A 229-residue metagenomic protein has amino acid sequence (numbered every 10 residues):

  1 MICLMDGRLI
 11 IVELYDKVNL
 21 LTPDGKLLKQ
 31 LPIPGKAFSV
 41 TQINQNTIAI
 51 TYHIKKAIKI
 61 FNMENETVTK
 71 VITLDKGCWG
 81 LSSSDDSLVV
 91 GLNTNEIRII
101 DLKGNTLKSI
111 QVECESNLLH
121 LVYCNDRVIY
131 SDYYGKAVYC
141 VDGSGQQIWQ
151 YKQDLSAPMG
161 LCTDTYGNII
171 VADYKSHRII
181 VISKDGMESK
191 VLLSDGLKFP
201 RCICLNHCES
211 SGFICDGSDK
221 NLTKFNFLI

Functional and structural regions predicted by a protein language model:
M1-L4, P34-I43, T47, L74-L92 (+3 more regions): Beta-rich, blade/repeat-based domains predominating in secreted/periplasmic proteins but also intracellular
I2-P32: Beta-propeller domains
C3-M5, L9-L14, A49-K55, V90-N95 (+3 more regions): Conserved beta-strand positions in repeat-built beta-propeller and related beta-rich domains
K17-N19, K56-I58, E96-R98, L107 (+3 more regions): Structural signal for beta-propeller blades
T22-K26, N62-E66, D101-N105, D142-Q146 (+2 more regions): Short loop/turn segments that connect beta-strands within beta-propeller blades
T22-K56: Blade-loop segments of beta-propeller domains
K29-I33, T69-T73, K108-E113, W149-K152 (+1 more regions): Beta-propeller fold detector
F199-I229: Blade-level signature of beta-propeller repeat domains, shared across WD40, Kelch, NHL, RCC1 and BNR/Asp-box propellers
